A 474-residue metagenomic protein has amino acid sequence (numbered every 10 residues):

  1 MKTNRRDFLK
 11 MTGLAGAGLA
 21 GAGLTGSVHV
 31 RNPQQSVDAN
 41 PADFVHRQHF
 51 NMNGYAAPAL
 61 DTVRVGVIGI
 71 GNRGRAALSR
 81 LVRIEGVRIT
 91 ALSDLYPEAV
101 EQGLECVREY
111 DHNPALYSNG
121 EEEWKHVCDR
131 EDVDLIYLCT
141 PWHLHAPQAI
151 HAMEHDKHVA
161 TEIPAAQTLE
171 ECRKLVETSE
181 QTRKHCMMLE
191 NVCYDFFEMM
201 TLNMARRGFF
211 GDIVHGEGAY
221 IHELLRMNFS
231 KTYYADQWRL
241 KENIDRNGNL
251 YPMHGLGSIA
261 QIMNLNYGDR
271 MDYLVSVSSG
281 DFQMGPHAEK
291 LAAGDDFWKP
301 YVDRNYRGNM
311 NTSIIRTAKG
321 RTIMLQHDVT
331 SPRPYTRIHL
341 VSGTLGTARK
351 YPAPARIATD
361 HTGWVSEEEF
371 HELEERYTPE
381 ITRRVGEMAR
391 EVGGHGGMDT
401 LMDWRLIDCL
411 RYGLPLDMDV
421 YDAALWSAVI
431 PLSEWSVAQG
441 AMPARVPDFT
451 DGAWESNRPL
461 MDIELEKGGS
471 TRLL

Functional and structural regions predicted by a protein language model:
K2-K157, R173-H185, G468: N-terminal glycine-/serine-/threonine-rich beta1-alpha1-beta2 phosphate-ribose binding loop of Rossmann-like
L9, L78-S79, L104, K125-C128 (+7 more regions): Non-transmembrane alpha-helical segments in soluble domains of secreted/periplasmic/extracellular proteins
M11-G16, P33-S36, F44-V45, R75-A76 (+1 more regions): C-terminal helical cap and adjacent loop that interface with cofactors, partners, or active-site loops
G69, T182-M187, V192-N305: Predominantly a Rossmann-like dinucleotide-binding segment in NAD(P)-dependent oxidoreductases
D156-T168: ADP-ribose/adenylate-binding Rossmann-like module
S313-K319, G343: Active-site beta-strand termini and strand-to-loop segments that position acidic
